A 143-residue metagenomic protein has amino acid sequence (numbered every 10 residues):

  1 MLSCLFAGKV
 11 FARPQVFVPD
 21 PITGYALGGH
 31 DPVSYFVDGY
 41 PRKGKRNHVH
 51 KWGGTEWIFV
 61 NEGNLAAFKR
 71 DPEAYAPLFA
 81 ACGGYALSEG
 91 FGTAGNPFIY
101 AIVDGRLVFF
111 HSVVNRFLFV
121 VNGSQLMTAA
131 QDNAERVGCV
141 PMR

Functional and structural regions predicted by a protein language model:
M1-L5: Bacterial N-terminal signal peptides
V10-R143: Charged, low-complexity intrinsically disordered segments
